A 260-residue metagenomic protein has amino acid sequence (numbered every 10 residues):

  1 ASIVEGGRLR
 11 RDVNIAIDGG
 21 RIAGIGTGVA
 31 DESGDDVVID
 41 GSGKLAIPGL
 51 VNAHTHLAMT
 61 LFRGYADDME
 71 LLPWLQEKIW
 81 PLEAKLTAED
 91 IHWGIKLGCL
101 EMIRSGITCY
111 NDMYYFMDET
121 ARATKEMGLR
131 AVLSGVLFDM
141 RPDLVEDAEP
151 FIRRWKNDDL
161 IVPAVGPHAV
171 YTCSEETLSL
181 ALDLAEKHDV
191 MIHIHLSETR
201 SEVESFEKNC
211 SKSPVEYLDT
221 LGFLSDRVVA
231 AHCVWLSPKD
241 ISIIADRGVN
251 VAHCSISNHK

Functional and structural regions predicted by a protein language model:
A1, I15, G20, G43 (+9 more regions): Divalent metal-coordination and catalytic microenvironments
A1-S33: N-terminal metal-binding scaffold of metallo-dependent hydrolase/deaminase domains
T27-D35, R122-E126, S242-D246: Short loop/helix-cap segments at secondary-structure boundaries that form the rim of catalytic
D31-W74, K96, L100-R104: Replace "His-x-His-based motif
R63-G128, E149-N157: Alpha-helical scaffold segments that flank or form the walls of functional sites
I107, L129, D189, G248-V249: A structural motif
E119-W235: Metal-coordinating catalytic core of metallo-dependent amide/deamination hydrolases
C173, F223-K260: Active-site-adjacent C-terminal substructures of enzyme catalytic domains
